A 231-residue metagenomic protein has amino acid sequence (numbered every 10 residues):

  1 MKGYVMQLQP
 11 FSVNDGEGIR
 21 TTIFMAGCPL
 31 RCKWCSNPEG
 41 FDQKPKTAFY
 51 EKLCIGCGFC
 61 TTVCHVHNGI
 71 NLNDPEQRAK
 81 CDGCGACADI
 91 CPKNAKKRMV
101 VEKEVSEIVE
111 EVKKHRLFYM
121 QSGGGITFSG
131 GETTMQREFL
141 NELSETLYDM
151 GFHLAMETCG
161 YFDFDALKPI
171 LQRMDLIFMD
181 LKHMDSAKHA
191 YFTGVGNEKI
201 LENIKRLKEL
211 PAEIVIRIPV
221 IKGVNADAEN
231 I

Functional and structural regions predicted by a protein language model:
K2-I19, E110, V220-I231: Auxiliary Fe-S-binding modules of radical SAM enzymes
V5-F59, D74-G83: N-terminal pre-triad scaffold of radical SAM enzymes
G16-E17, F24, D42, K46-T47 (+1 more regions): N-terminal-biased segments
K33-G40, F59-E76, A86-E102: Iron-sulfur cluster-binding cysteine motifs and their immediate structural context in ferredoxin-like electron-transfer
S106-V109, K113-I231: Conserved AdoMet/S-adenosylmethionine-binding subsite of the radical SAM
